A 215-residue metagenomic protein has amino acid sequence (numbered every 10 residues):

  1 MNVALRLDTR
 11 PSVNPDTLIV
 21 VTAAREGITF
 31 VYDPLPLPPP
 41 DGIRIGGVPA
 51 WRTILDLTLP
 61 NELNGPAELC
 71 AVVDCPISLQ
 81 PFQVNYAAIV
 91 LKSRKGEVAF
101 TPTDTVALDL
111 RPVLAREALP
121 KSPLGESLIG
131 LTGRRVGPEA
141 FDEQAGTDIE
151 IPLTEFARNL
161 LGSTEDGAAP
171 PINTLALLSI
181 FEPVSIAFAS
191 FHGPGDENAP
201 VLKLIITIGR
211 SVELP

Functional and structural regions predicted by a protein language model:
M1-P215: Secreted, disulfide-rich extracellular signaling modules
